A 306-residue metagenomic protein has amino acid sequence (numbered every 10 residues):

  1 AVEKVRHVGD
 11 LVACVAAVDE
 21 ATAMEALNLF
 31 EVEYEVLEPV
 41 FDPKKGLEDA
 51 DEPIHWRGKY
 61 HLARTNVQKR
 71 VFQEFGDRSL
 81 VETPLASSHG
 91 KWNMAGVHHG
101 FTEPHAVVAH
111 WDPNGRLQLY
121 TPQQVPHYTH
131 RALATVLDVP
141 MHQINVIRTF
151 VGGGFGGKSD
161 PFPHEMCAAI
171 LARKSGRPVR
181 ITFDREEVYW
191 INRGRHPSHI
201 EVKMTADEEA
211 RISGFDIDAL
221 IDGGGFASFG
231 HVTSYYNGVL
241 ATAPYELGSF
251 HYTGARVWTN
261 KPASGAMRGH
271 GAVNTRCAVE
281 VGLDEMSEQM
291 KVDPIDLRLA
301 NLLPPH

Functional and structural regions predicted by a protein language model:
A1-A132, G230, Y235-S249, N260 (+1 more regions): Extended, polar/acidic
A1-D10, K44-E48, E52-K59, Y128 (+5 more regions): Short, surface-exposed loop/turn segments at secondary-structure boundaries that line and modulate
H7, S88-W92, L119-T121, Q143-R148 (+3 more regions): General beta-strand structural signal in soluble alpha/beta enzymes
V12-Y34, A106-S175, H231-T242, A266-N301: Alpha-helical support elements that line or immediately flank enzyme active sites and cofactor-binding pockets
V97, I170-V188: FAD-binding glycine-rich core of flavoenzymes that anchor FAD
V97, T135-V139, T253-R256: Conserved helix-loop functional segments at active or binding sites
A106-W111, H199-E208, G214-A219, Y245 (+1 more regions): Short beta-strand elements
G115-P122, E209-A219, R256-V257: Short, well-ordered strand-loop elements centered on a beta-strand within folded domains, enriched for acidic residues
